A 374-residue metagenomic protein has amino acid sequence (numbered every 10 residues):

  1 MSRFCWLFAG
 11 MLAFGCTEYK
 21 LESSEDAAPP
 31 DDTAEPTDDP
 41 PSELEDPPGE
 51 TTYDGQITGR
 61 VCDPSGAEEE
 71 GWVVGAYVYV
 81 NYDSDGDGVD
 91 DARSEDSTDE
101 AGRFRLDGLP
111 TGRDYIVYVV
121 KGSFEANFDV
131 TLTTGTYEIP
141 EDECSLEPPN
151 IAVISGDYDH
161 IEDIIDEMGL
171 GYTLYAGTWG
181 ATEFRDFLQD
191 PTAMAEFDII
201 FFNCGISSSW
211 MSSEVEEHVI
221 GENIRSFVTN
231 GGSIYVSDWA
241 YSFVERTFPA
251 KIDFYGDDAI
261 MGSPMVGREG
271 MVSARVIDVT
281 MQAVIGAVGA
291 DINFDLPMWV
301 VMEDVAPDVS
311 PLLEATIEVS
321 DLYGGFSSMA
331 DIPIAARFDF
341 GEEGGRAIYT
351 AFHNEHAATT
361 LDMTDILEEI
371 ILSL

Functional and structural regions predicted by a protein language model:
M1-F14: Sec-dependent bacterial lipoprotein signal peptides
F14-D54: Ser/Thr-rich, Pro/Gly/Ala-heavy low-complexity intrinsically disordered linkers and tails of secreted extracellular
G55-G66, G102: A short, amphipathic beta-strand motif
E68-W72, Y79-D107: Short, acidic Ser/Thr/Gly-rich low-complexity loop/linker segments typical of extracellular and cell-surface proteins
S94-E95, V120-P140: Structured interaction patches on ligand/partner-binding surfaces of diverse proteins
G102-S123: A short, solvent-exposed beta-strand micro-motif common in secreted/extracellular proteins
A152-D253: Helical hinge/lid and interdomain linker segments adjacent to catalytic or ligand-binding clefts that mediate domain
S263-T360: Catalytic beta-strand/loop cores that center a nucleophilic Ser/Cys/Thr and support acyl-enzyme chemistry
